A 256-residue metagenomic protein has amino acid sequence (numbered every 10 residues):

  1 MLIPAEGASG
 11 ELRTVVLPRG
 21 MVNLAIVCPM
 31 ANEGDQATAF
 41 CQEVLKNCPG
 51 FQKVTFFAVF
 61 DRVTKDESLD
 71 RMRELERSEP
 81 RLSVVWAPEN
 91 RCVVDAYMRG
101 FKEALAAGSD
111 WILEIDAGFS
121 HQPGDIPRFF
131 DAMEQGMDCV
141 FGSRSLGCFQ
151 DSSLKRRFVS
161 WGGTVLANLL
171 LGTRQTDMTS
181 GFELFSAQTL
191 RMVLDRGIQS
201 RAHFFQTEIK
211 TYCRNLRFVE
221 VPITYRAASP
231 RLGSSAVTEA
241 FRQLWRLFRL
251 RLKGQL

Functional and structural regions predicted by a protein language model:
M1-L24, P29, K46, G50 (+2 more regions): Hydrophobic helical membrane-anchoring modules
C28-Q42, R62-V63: Active-site beta-to-alpha loop of glycosyltransferases that engages the nucleotide-sugar donor
V44, G100, G118, S186 (+1 more regions): Residue-level signature of catalytic and energy-coupling elements of molecular machines, predominantly ATP/GTP-dependent
Q52-V63, V85-A87: Short beta-strand/loop segment that forms part of the nucleotide-sugar
F56-A58, V84, I112, C139 (+1 more regions): Hydrophobic/aromatic residues located in beta-strands of well-ordered beta-sheets within soluble catalytic
F60-D70, F119: A conserved acidic beta->alpha catalytic loop
A87-A106, P123-H203, A228-F241: Acceptor/aglycone-binding surface of glycosyltransferases and processive sugar-polymer synthases
S109-S120: Short beta-strand-to-loop acidic/aromatic patch adjacent to the donor-nucleotide binding site
